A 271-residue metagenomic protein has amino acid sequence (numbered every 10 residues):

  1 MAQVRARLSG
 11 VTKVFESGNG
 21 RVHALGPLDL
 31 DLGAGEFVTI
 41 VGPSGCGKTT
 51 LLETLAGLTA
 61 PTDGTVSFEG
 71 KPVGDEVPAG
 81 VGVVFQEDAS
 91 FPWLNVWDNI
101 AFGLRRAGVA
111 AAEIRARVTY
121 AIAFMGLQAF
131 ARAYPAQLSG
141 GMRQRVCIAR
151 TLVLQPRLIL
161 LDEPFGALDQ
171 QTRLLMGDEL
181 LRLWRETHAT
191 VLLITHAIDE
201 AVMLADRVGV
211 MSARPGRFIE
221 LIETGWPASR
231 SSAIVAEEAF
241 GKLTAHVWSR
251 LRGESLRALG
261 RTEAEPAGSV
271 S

Functional and structural regions predicted by a protein language model:
A2-R5, V14-P27: A short, flexible loop at the N-terminus of ABC-type nucleotide-binding domains that lies
V41-P43: The feature captures the beta-strand-to-loop junction immediately N-terminal to the Walker
A56: Helix-to-loop junction immediately C-terminal to a conserved catalytic motif
G64-E76: Conserved ABC transporter NBD signature motif
L94-F102: Short coil-to-helix segment of the ABC ATPase nucleotide-binding domain corresponding to the Q-loop/switch region
R105, A112-F130, R182: Conserved ABC ATPase "signature" region
A133-A136, L154: Conserved signature/switch motifs of ABC ATPase nucleotide-binding domains
I148: Hydrophobic anchor residue at the start of the ABC signature
